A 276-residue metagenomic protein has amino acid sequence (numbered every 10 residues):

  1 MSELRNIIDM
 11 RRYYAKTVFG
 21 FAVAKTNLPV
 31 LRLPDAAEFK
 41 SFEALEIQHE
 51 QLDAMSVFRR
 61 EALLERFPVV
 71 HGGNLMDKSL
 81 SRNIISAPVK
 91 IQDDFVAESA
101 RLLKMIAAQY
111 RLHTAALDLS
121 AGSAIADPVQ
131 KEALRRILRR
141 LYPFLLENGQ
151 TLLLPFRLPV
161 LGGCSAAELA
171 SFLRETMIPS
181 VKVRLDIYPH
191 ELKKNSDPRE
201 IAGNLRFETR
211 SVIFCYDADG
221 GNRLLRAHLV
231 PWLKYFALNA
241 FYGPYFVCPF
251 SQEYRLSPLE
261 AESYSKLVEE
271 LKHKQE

Functional and structural regions predicted by a protein language model:
M1-V23, N27-S41, D93-V96, R101-A108 (+4 more regions): Histidine-acidic metal/acid-base catalytic patches
G20-A22, L45-I47, L153-P155: Short catalytic-loop micro-motif centered on adjacent basic/acidic residues
A24-T26, E50, P159: Short, surface-exposed acidic/glycine-rich loop or hinge patches that mediate macromolecular interfaces
L31-A36, F42-A133, A218-G221, Y242-Y254: Structural motif corresponding to the early beta-alpha repeats
E50, G73, L152, K272-H273: Compositionally biased, intrinsically disordered low-complexity segments enriched in polar/proline residues
S120-A121, E132-R157: Hydrophobic, well-structured mid-protein blocks that either form specific transmembrane helices
I125-A126, L161, E191-K193: Short, solvent-exposed loop/turn segments at secondary-structure junctions
Q150-G162, R184-Y188: Aromatic-lined carbohydrate-recognition surfaces of secreted/lumenal glycan-active proteins
